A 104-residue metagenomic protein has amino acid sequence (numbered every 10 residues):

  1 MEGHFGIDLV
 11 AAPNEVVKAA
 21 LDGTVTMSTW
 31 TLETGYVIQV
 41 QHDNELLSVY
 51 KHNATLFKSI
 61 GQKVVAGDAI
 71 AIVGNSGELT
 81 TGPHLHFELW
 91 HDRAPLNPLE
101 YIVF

Functional and structural regions predicted by a protein language model:
M1-A19, H42: Short glycine/threonine/proline-enriched tight-turn/helix- or strand-capping micro-motif at secondary-structure
H4-G6, H52, H84-H86: Histidine-centered divalent metal-coordination motifs
N14-V16, T29-T31, S76-E78: Short polar/acidic secondary-structure junctions
E15, N44-L46, A94: Short acidic/polar mixed-charge low-complexity motifs
V16-V25, K58-V73: Short, well-structured beta-strand-loop connectors
A19-F57, P83: Zn2+-dependent peptidoglycan hydrolase active-site motif and core
Y36-Q39, Q62-F104: Conserved, short, structured surface segments that act as functional micro-motifs
